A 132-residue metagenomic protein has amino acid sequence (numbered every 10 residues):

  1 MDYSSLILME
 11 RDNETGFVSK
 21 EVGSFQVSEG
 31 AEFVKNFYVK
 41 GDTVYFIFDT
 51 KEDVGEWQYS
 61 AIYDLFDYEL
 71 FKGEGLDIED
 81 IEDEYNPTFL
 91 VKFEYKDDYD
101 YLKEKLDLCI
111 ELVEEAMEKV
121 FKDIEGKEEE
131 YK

Functional and structural regions predicted by a protein language model:
M1, G41, E84-N86: A generic structural signal for short, non-catalytic loop/turn and secondary-structure boundary residues
M1-K20: Short, extreme N-terminal segment that most often corresponds to the first beta-strand
M9, D49-K51, K92-K96: A structural detector for beta-sheet-dominated domains
V22, A31-F33, E74-I78, V91 (+2 more regions): Sparse, context-dependent recognition of short Cys/His-centered cofactor- or disulfide-binding micro-motifs
V22-L70: Amphipathic, interaction-prone secondary-structure segments
S60-D97: A short, surface-exposed beta-strand/turn
E82-K132: Ampiphathic alpha-helical segments that act as solvent-exposed interaction surfaces
